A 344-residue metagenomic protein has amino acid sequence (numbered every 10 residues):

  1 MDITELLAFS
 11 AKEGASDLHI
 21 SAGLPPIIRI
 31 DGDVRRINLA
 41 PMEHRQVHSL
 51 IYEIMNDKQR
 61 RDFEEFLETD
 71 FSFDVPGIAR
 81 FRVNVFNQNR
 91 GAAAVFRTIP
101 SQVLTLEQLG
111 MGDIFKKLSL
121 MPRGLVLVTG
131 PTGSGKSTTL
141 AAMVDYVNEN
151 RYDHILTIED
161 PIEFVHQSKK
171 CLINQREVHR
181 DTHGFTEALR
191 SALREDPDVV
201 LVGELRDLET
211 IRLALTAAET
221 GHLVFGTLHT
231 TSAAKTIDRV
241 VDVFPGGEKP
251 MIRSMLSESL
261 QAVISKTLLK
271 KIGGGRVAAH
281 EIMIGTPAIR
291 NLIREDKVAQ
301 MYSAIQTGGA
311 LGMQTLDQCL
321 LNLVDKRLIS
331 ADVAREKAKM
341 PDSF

Functional and structural regions predicted by a protein language model:
M1-F344: Short, flexible helix-loop junctions that flank or precede catalytic/ligand sites
